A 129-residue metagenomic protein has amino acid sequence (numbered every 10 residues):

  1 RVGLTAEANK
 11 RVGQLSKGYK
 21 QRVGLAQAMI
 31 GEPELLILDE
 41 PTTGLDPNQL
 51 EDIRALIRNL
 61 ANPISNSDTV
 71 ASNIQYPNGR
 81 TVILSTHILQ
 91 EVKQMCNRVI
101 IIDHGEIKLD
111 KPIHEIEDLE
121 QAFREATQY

Functional and structural regions predicted by a protein language model:
R1-E7: Conserved ABC ATPase "signature" region
L25: Hydrophobic anchor residue at the start of the ABC signature
I30-E34: A short, proline-enriched helix->beta-strand linker immediately N-terminal to the Walker B motif in ABC-type P-loop
L36-D39: Catalytic Walker B motif of ABC-type/P-loop ATPase nucleotide-binding domains
E51-N78: Helical segment within the ABC ATPase nucleotide-binding domain
V92-Q94: A short, surface-exposed alpha-helical micro-motif characterized by mixed small hydrophobic and charged/polar residues
